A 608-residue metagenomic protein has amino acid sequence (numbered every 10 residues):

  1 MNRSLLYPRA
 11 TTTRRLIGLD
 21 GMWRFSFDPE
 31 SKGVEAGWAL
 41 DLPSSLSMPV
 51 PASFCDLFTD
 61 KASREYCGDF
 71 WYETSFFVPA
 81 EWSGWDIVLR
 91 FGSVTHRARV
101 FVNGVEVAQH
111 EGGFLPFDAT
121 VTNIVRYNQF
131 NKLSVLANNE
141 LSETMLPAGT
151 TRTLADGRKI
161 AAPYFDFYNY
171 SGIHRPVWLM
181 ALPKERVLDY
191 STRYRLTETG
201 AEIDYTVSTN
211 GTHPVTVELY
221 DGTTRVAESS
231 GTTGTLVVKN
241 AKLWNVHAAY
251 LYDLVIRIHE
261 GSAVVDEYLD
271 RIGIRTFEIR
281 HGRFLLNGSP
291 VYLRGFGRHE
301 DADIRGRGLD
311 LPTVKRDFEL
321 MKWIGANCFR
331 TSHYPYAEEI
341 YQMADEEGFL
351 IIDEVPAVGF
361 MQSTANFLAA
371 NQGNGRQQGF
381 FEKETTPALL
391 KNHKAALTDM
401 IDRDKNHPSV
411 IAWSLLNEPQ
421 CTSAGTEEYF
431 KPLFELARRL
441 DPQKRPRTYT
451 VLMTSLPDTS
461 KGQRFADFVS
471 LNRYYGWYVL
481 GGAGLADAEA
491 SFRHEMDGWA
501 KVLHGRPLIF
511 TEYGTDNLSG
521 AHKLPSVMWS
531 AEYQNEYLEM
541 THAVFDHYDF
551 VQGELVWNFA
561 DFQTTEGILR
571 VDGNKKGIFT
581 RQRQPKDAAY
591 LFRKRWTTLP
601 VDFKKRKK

Functional and structural regions predicted by a protein language model:
M1-M343, E347-I351, A396, I411-A412 (+6 more regions): Secreted/periplasmic carbohydrate-active enzymes, especially glycoside hydrolases
D204-T206, F318-L320, C328-R595, K604-K605: Substrate-binding/catalytic cleft of secreted carbohydrate-active enzymes, primarily glycoside hydrolases
